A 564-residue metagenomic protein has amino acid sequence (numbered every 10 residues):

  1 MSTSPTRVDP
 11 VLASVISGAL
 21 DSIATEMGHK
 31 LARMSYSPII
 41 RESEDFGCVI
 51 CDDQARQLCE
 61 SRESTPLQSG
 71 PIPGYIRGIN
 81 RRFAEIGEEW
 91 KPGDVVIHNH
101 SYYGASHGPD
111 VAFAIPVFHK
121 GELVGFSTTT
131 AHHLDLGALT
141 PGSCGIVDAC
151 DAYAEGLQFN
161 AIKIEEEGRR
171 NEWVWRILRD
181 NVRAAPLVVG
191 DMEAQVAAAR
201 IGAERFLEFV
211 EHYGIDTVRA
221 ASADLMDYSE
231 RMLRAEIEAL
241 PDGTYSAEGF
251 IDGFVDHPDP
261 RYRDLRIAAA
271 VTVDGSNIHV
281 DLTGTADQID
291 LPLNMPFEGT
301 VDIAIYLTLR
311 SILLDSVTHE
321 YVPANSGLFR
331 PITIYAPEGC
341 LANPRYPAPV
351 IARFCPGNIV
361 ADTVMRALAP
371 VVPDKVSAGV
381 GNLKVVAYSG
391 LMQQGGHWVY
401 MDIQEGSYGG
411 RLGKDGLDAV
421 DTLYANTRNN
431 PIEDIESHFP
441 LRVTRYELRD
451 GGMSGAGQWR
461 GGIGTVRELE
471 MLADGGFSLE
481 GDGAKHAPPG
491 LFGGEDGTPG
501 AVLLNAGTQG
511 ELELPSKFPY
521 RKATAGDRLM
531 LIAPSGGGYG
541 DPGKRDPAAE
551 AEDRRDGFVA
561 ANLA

Functional and structural regions predicted by a protein language model:
S2-P92, H100-H119, L123-L563: Glycine/proline-enriched, intrinsically flexible loops and inter-domain linkers
V95: Glycine-rich phosphate-binding loop of nucleotide-binding enzymes
